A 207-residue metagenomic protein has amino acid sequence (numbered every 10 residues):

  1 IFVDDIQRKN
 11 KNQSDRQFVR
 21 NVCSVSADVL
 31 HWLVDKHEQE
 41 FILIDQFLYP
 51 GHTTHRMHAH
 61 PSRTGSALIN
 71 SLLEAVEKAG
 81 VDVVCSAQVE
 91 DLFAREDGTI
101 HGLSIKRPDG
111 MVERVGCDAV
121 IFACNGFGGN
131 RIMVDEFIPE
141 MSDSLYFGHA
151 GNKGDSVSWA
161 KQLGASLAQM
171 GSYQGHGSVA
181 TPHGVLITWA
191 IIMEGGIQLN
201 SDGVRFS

Functional and structural regions predicted by a protein language model:
I1-D82, Q88, Q198-R205: Conserved N-terminal/central alpha/beta ligand/cofactor-binding core
L48-Y49, D91, G175-H176: Positions that flank functional sites
T53-M57, R95-G98, V179-G184: Short secondary-structure transition/capping segments
H60-D118, G151-L163: Helical element adjacent to the flavin cofactor pocket in flavoenzyme catalytic cores
H101, E113, A168, F206-S207: Generic structural signal for well-ordered beta-strand positions
S104, F122, Q198-L199: Structured core elements
P108-T181, V185: Glycine-rich loop(s) and the adjacent beta-strand/alpha-helix scaffold that form part
V179-S207: FAD cofactor-binding and catalytic pocket of flavoenzymes
